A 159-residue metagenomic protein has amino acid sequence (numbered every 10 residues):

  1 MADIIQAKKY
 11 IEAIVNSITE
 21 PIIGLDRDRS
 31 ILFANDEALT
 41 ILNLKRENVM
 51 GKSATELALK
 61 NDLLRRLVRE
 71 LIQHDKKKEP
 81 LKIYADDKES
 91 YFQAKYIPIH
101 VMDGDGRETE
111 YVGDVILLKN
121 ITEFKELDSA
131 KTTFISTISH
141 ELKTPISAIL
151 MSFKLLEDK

Functional and structural regions predicted by a protein language model:
M1-A13, E123, L127: Short, charged amphipathic alpha-helical "coupling" segments at sensory-output junctions in signaling proteins
N16, S136-H140: Conserved phosphoacceptor histidine of two-component systems
D28-T40: PAS/LOV sensory domain surfaces, especially short acidic/polar patches at coil-to-helix junctions
A38-V49: PAS/PAS-like sensory domain cap-loop motif
M50-E123: PAS-family sensory/regulatory modules and their coupling/dimerization elements
S152-K159: Conserved C-terminal segment of the DHp
